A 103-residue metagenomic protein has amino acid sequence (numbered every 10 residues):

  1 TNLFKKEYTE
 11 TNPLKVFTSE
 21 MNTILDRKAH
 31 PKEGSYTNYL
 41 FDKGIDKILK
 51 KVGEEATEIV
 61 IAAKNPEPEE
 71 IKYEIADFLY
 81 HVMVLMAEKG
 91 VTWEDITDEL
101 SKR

Functional and structural regions predicted by a protein language model:
T1-I75, L79-R103: Flexible "arm" and connector segments at domain edges
